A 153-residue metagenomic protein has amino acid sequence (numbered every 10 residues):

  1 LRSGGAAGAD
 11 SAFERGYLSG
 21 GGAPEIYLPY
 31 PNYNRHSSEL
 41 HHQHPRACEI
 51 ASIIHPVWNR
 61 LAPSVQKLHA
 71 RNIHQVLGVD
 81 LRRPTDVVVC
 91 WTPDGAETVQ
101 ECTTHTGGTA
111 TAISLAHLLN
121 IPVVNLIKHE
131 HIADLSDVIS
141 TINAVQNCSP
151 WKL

Functional and structural regions predicted by a protein language model:
R2-H129, A133: Acidic/glycine-enriched connector segments
E130, Q146-S149: Active-site anion-handling motifs in enzyme catalytic cores
L135-V138: Short amphipathic alpha-helical segments that mediate assembly, nucleic-acid/protein binding, or membrane association
